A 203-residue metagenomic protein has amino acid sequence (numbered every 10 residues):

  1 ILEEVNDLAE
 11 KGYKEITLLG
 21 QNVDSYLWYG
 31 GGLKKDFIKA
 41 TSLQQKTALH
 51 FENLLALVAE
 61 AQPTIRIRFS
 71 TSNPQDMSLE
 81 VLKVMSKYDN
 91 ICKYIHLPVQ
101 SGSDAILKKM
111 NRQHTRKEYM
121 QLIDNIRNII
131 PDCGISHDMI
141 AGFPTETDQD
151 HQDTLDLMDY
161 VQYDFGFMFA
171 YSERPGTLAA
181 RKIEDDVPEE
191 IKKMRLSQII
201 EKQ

Functional and structural regions predicted by a protein language model:
E4: S-adenosyl-L-methionine-dependent methyltransferase catalytic core, i.e., the SAM/SAH-binding region
L8-A9, M158: Hydrophobic pocket-lining residues that define ligand/cofactor binding sites across diverse proteins
E10-D148: Conserved SAM/AdoMet-binding glycine-rich loop
K93, A105-Q203: A structural motif corresponding to the C-terminal lobe/cap of the Radical SAM core domain
